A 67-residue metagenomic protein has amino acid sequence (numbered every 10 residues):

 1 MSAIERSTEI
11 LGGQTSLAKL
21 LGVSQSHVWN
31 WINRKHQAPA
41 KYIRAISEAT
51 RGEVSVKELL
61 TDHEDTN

Functional and structural regions predicted by a protein language model:
S2-E5, T15, K19, Q25-S26 (+4 more regions): Short, charged recognition helix plus adjacent turn of helix-turn-helix-like nucleic-acid-binding domains
T8-E9: Short amphipathic helical patch at the helix-1/turn junction of helix-turn-helix
G12: Short glycine/proline-centered loop/turn elements that form peptide/ligand docking sites
